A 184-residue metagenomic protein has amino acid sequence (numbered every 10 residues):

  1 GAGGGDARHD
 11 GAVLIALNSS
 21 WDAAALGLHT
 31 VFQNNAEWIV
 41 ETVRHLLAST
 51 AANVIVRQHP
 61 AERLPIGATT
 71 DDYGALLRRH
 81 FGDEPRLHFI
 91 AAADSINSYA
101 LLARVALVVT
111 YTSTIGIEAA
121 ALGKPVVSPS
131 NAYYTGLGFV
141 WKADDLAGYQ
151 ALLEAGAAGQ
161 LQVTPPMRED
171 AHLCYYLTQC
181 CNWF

Functional and structural regions predicted by a protein language model:
G1, F139-F184: Leloir-type glycosyltransferase catalytic cores
G1-R78: Conserved catalytic-core segment of nucleotide-activated headgroup transferases in glycan assembly
A16-N18, R57-A61, I90-A92, T110-T112 (+1 more regions): Generic beta-strand/beta-sheet core signal
W21-A25, A61-I66, I96-Y99, G116-E118 (+2 more regions): Flexible loop/turn segments at secondary-structure boundaries
N34-E41, A68, D72, I96-R104 (+3 more regions): Generic recognition of stable, solvent-exposed alpha-helical segments in well-folded globular domains
S49-A51, G82-E84, A121: Short, well-ordered coil/turn elements that cap or connect secondary structure elements
Y73-A92: Nucleotide-activated donor-binding/catalytic signature segment of Leloir-type glycosyltransferases, i.e., the conserved
D94-W141: A donor-sugar binding/catalytic signature common to diverse glycosyltransferases and related nucleotide-sugar
